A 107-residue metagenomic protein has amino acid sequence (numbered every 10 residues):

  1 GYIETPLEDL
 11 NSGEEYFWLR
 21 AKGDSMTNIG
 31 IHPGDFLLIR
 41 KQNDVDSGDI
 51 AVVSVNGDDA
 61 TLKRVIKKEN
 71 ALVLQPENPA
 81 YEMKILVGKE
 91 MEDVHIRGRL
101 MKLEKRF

Functional and structural regions predicted by a protein language model:
G1-F107: Acidic/glycine-rich C-terminal interaction modules and beta/coil loop segments that lie outside canonical DNA-binding
